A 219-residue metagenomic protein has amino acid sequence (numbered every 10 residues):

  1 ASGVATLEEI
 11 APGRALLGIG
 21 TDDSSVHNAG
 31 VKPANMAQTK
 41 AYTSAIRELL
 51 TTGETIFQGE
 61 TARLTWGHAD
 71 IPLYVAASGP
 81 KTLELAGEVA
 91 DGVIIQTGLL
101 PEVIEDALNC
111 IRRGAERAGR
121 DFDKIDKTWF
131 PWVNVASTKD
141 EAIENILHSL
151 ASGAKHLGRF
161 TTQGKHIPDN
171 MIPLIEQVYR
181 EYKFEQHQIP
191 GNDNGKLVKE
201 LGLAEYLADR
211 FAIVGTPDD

Functional and structural regions predicted by a protein language model:
A1-T6, P33: Glycine-rich anion/phosphate-binding loops
G3, A77-L85, I146, G215-D219: Short, acidic/polar
V4-A15, G87-E88, R117-F122: Acidic (Asp/Glu)-rich catalytic clusters
I10-G20, T51-G59: Short, flexible active-site-proximal loops enriched in glycine and acidic residues
A15-I19, L73-A77, V93-I95, I125-W132: Hydrophobic faces of well-ordered beta-strands that scaffold small-molecule active sites in alpha/beta enzyme cores
S25-G30: A short acidic, helix-capping loop that chelates divalent metal ions and anchors anionic groups
K32-L64, I104, N109, R113-D219: An alpha-helical appendage that flanks or caps ligand/catalytic pockets
A76-A115: Loop-centered beta-sheet repeat module
